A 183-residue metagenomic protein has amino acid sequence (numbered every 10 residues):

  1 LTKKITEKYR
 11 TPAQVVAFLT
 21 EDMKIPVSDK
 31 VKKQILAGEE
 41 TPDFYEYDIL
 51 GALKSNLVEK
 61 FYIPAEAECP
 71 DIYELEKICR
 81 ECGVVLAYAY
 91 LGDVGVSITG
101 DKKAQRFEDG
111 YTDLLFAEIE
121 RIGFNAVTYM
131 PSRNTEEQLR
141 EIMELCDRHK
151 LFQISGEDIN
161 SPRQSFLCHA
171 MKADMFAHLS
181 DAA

Functional and structural regions predicted by a protein language model:
L1-E59: Extended, charge-rich helix/loop segments that form flexible, surface "patches" used to engage negatively charged
E39-L53, L57-A183: Charged catalytic cores and adjacent phosphate/nucleic-acid-binding surfaces used for phosphate/nucleic-acid chemistry
